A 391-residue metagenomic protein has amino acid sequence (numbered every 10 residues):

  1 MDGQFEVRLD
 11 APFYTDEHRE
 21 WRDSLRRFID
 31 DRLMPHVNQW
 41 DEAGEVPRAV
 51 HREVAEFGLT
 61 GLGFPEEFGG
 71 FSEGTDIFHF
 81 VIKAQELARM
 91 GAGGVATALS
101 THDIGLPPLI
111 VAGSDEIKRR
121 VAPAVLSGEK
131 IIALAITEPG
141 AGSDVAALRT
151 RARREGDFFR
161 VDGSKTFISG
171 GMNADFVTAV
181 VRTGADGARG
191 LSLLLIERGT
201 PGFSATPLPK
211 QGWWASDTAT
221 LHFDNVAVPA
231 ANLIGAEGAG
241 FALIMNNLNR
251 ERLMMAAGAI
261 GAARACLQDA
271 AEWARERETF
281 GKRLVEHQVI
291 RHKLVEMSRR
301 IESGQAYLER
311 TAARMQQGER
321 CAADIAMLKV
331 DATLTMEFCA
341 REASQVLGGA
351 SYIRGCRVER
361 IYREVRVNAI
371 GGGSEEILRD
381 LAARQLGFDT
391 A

Functional and structural regions predicted by a protein language model:
M1-R89, S100, A112-E116, A124 (+5 more regions): Alpha-helical interface subdomain recognition
G74-T75, D144-A146, G170-D175, A188-G190 (+2 more regions): Short glycine/proline-enriched turns and hinge-like loops at secondary-structure junctions
A96-E116, G142: N-terminal glycine-rich flavin-associated loop
G128-I136: A short, Trp-centered hydrophobic/proline-enriched beta-strand micro-motif
A141-D144, F159: Hydrophobic, small-residue-rich alpha-helical packing segments that form membrane-like cores
A147, G199-P229: Flexible, small-/acidic-enriched active-site or ligand-binding loops
F158, D162-T206: A short core secondary-structure module
N225-L243: Long, acidic (Asp/Glu-rich), low-complexity accessory segments flanking structured domains
